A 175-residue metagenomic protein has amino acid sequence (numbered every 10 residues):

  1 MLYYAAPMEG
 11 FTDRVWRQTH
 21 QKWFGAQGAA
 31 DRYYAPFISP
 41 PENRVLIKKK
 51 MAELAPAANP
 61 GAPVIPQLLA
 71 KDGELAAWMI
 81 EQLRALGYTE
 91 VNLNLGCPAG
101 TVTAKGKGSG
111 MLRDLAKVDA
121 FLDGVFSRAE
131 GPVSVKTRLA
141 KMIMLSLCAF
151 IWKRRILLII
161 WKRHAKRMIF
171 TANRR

Functional and structural regions predicted by a protein language model:
M1-L2, D31-R32, L86: Intrinsically disordered, low-complexity segments enriched in small/polar residues
M1-L2, P41-P63, C97, A104-K105 (+2 more regions): N-terminal small/glycine-rich loop or linker at the start of catalytic domains across soluble metabolic enzymes
Y3-A6, Y33-A35, V64-L68, V91-L93 (+2 more regions): Hydrophobic faces of well-ordered beta-strands that scaffold small-molecule active sites in alpha/beta enzyme cores
M8-Q82: Glycine-rich, positively charged N-terminal anion/phosphate-binding segment
R14, G100, L112: Short, electropositive, low-hydrophobicity segments enriched in small/polar residues
K22-G28, A77-V91, L95-K105, A116-R175: Alpha/beta enzyme core
A70, L112, A116: Conserved phosphate-coordination/catalytic loops
G106-L112: Short glycine-enriched, charge-decorated loop/helix-capping segments at active-site entrances that position
